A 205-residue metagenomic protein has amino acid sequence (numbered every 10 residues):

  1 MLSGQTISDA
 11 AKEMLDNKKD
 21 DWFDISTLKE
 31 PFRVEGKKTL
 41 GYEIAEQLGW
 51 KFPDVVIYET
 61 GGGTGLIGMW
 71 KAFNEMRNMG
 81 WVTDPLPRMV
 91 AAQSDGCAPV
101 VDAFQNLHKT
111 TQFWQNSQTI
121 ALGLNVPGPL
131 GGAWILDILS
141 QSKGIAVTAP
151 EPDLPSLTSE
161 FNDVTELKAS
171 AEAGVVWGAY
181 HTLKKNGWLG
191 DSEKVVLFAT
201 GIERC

Functional and structural regions predicted by a protein language model:
M1, S8-W22, E75-A171: Active-site/ligand-binding loops adjacent to catalytic centers
L2, S26-L28, Y58-T60, V90-Q93 (+1 more regions): Short beta-strand segments
Q5, G63-T64, Q93-C97, G201-E203: Acidic, glycine-rich active-site loops and adjacent beta-strand->loop/helix elements that engage anionic groups
D16-G80, S159: Active-site/ligand-binding-proximal alpha/beta "capping" segment
V34, G62-M69, P99-V100, A173-Y180 (+1 more regions): Short glycine/serine/threonine-rich phosphate/pyrophosphate-binding segments that cradle anionic phosphate groups
W50-F52, W81-L86, W188-S192: Short helix-terminating capping/connector loops at secondary-structure junctions
V55-G61, P87, L157-T158, L167-L183 (+1 more regions): Substrate-binding/catalytic subdomain of NAD(P)-dependent oxidoreductase enzymes
Q112-Q118, I138, E172-C205: Phosphate-binding loop/pocket of nucleotide- and phosphate-handling active sites
